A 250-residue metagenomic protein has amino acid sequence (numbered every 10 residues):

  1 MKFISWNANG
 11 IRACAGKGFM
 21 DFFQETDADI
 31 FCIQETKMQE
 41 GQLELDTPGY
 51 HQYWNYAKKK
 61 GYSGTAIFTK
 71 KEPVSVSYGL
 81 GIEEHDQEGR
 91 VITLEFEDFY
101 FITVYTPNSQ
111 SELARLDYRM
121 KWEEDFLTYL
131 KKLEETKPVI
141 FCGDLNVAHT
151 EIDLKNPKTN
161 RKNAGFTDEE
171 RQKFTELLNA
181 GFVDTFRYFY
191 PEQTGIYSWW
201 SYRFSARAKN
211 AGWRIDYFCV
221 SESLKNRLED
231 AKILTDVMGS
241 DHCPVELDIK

Functional and structural regions predicted by a protein language model:
M1-N9, D98-Q110, C142: Active-site-proximal beta-strand elements of phosphoester/diester hydrolases
M1-T47, A57-S63, L177: N-terminal, active-site-proximal structural segment of metallo-dependent hydrolase catalytic domains
N7, F23-G41, F101, L130-E151 (+4 more regions): Active-site beta-strand/loop signature of hydrolases that rely on acidic residues for catalysis
K37, Q42-S109: Structured beta-strand-rich core segments of catalytic domains in phosphoester-bond hydrolases
H51, D125-A211, I215: Metal-dependent phosphoesterases centered on the DNase I-like endonuclease/exonuclease/phosphatase
K60-S75, I196, F204-N226: Conserved beta strand-loop-helix elements of the APE1-like EEP
G81-I82, P107-E123, K158-K162: Surface-exposed cleft-lining segments at the edges of enzyme active sites
K232-K250: Surface polyanion/phosphate-binding segment centered on an Asp-His-Pro turn
